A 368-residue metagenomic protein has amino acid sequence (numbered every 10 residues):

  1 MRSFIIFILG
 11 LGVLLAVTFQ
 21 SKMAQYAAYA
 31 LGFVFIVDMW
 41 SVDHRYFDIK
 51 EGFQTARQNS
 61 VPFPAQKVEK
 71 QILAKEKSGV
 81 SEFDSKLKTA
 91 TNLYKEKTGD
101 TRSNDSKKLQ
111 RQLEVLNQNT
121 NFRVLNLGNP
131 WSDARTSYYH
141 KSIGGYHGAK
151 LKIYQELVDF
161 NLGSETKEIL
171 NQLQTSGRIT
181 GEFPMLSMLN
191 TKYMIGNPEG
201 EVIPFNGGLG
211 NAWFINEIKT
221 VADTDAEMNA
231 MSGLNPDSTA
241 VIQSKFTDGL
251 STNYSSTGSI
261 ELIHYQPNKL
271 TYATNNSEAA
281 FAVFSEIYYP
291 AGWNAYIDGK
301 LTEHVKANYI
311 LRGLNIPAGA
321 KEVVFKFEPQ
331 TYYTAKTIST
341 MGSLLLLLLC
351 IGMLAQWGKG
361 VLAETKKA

Functional and structural regions predicted by a protein language model:
M1-E286, W293, K367: Conserved luminal/periplasmic juxtamembrane motif of membrane-embedded glycan-processing enzymes
D237-A368: Active-site-proximal, structured, solvent-exposed surfaces of multi-pass membrane proteins that position macromolecular
